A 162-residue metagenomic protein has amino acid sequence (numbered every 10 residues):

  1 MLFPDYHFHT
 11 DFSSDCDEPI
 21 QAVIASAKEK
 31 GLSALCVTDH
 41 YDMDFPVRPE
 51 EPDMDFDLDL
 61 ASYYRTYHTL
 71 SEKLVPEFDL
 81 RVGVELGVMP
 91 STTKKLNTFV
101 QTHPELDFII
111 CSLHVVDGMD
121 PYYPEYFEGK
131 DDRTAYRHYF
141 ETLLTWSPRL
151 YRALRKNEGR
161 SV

Functional and structural regions predicted by a protein language model:
M1-P90, K95-H103: An N-terminally biased module of ancient metal coordination in phosphate/nucleic-acid-related enzymes
D57-V162: Extended substrate/RNA-proximal surfaces in nucleic-acid metabolism proteins
